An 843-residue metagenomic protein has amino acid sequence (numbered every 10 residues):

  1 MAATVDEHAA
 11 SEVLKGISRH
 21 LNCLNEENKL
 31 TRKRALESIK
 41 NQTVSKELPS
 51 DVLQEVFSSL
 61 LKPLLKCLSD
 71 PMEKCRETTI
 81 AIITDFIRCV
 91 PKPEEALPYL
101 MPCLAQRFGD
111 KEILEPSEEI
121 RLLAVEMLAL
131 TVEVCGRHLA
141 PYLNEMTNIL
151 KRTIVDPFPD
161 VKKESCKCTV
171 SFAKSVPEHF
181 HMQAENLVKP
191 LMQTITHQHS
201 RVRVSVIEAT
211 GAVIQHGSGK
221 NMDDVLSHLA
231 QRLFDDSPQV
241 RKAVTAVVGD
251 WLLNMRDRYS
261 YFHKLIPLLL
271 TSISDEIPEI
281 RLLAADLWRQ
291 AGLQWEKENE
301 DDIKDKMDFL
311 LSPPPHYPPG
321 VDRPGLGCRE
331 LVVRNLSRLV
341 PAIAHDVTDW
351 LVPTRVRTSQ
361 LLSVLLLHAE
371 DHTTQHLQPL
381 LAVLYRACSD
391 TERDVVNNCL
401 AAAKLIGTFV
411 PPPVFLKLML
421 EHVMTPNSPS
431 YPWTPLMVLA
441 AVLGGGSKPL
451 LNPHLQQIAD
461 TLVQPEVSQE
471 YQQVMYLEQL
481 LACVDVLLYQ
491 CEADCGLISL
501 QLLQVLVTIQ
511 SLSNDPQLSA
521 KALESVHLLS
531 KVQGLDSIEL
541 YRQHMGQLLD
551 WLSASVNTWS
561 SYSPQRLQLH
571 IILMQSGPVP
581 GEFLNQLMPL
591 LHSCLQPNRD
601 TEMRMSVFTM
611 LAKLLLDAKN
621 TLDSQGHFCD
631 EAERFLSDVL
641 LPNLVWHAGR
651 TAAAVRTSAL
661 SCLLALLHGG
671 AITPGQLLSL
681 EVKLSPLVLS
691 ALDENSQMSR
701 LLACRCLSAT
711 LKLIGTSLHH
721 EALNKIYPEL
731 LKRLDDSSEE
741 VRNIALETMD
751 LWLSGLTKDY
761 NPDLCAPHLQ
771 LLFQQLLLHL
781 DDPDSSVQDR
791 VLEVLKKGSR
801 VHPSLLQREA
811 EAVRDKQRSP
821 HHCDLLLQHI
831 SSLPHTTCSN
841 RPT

Functional and structural regions predicted by a protein language model:
M1-T843: Extended, low-complexity, acidic/polar intrinsically disordered regions that flank or interrupt HEAT/TOG/ARM solenoid
